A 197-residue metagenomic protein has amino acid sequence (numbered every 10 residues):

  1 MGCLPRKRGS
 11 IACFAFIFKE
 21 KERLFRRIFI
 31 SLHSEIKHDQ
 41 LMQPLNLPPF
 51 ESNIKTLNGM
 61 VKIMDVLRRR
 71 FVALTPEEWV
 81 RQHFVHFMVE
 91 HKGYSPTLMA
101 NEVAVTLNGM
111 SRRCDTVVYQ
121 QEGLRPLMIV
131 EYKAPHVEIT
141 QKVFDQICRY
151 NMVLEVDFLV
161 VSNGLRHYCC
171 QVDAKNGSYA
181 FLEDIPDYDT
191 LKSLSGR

Functional and structural regions predicted by a protein language model:
M1, L41-M42: Initiator methionine at the very start of the polypeptide chain
R6-K7, H33-I36, Y188: Intrinsically disordered, low-complexity segments enriched in proline/serine/threonine
R8, E20-K21: Intrinsically disordered, glycine-rich low-complexity segments
I17, L24-Q40: Short, positively charged and aromatic/hydrophobic N-terminal segments
M42-F158, L165-R197: A short, conserved, highly charged catalytic patch centered on acidic carboxylates
